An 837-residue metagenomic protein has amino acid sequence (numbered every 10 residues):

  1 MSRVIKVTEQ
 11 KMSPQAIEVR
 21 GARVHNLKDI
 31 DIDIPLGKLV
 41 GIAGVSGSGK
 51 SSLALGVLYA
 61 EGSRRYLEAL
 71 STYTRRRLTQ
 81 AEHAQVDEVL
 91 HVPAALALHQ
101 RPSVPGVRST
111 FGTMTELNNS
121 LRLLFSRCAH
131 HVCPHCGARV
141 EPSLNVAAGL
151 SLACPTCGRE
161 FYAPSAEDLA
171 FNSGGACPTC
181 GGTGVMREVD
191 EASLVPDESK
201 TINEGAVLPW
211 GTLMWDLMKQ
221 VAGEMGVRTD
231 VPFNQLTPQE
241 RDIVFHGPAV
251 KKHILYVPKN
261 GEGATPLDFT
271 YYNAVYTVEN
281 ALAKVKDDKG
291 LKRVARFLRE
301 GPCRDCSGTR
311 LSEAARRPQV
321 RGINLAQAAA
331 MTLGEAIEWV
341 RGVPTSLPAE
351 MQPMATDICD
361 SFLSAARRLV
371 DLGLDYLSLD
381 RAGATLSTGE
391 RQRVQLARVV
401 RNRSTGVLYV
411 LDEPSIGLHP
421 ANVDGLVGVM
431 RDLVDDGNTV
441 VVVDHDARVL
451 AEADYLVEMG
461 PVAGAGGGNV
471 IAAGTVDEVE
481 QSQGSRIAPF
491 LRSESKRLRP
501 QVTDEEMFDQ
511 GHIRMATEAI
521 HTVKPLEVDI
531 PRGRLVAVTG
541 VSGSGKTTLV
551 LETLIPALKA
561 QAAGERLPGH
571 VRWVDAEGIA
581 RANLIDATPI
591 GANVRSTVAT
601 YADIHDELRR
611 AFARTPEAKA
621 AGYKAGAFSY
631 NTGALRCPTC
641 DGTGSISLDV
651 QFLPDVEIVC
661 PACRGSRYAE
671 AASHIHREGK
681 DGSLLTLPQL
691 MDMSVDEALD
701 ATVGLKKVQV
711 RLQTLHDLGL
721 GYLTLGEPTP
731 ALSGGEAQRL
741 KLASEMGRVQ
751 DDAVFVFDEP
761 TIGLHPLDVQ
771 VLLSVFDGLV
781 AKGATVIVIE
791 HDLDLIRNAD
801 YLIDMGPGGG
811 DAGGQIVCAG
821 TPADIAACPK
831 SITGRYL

Functional and structural regions predicted by a protein language model:
M1-L837: Conserved phosphate-binding elements of NTP-dependent enzyme cores
